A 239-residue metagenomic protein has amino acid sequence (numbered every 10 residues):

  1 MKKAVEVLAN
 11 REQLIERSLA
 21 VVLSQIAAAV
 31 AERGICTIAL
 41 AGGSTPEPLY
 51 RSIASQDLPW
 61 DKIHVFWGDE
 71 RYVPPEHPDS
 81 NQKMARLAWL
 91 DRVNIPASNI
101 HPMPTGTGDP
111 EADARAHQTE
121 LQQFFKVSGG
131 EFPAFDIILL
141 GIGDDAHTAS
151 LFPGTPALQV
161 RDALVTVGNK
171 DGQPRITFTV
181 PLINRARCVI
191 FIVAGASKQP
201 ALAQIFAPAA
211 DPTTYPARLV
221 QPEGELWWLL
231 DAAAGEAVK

Functional and structural regions predicted by a protein language model:
M1-I38, E111: N-terminal glycine-/serine-/threonine-rich phosphate-binding loop
V30-S55: Glycine-rich N-terminal segment of FAD-binding domains in flavoprotein oxidoreductases, spanning the beta-loop-helix
L40-T45, L140-D144, A194: Glycine-rich beta-strand-to-loop/alpha-helix junction loops that act as flexible
S52-W60, K83, P153-R161, P208: A glycine- and small-aliphatic-rich helix-loop capping segment at beta-alpha/alpha-beta transitions that lines
D61-D136: Ligand-binding beta-strand-loop-alpha-helix segment within the catalytic cores of soluble metabolic enzymes
A112-A114, T148-G154, A201-I205: A short secondary-structure junction signal
I137-P181: Class I SAM-dependent methyltransferase SAM-binding "motif I" and its flanking Rossmann-like core
R187-K239: ATP/nucleoside-binding phosphotransfer catalytic cores, i.e., glycine-rich phosphate-binding loops
